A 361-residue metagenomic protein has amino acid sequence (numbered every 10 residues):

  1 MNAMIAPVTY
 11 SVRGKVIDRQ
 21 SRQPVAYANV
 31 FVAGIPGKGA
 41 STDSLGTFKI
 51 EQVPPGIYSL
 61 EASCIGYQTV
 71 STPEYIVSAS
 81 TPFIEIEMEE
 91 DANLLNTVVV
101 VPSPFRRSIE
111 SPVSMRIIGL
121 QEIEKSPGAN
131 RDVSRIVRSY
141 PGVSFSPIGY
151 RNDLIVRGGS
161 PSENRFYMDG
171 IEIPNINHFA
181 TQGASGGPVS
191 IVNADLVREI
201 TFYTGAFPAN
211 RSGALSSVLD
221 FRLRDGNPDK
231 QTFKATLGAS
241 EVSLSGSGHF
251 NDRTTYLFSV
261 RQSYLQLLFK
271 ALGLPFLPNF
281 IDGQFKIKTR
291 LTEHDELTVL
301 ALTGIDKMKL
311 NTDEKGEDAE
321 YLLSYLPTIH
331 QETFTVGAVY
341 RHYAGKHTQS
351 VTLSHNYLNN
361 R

Functional and structural regions predicted by a protein language model:
M1-I5, T9, K15-I17, S21 (+5 more regions): Short, acidic, small-residue-rich periplasmic hinge/interaction motif at the N-terminus of Gram-negative outer-membrane
A6, Q52, S146-I148, A194 (+5 more regions): Short sequence motifs at beta-strands and strand-loop junctions characteristic of Gram-negative outer-membrane
R22-A26, K49-I57, I65: Short Pro-Gly-centered beta-turn/loop motif in secreted/extracellular proteins
I35-T47: Short, acidic Ser/Thr/Gly-rich low-complexity loop/linker segments typical of extracellular and cell-surface proteins
Q68, E74-I76, V101, F105-F207 (+1 more regions): Periplasmic N-terminal accessory/gating domains of Gram-negative outer-membrane beta-barrel systems
F105, P161, I173, R224 (+4 more regions): Structural signature of outer-membrane beta-barrel domains
R165, E199-N210, S216-R224, Q231-P275 (+2 more regions): Predominantly transmembrane beta-strands of Gram-negative outer membrane beta-barrel pores used for transport
E296-Q349, H355-R361: Flexible loop and strand-edge segments within Gram-negative outer membrane beta-barrel domains
